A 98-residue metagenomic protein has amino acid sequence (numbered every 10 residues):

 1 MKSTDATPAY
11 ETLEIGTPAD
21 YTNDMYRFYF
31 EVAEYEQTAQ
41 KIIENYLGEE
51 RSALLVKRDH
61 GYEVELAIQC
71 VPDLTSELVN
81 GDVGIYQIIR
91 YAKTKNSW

Functional and structural regions predicted by a protein language model:
K2-E14: A compositional/biophysical signature of low hydrophobicity enriched in polar/charged and small residues
L13-E34: Short glycine-/aliphatic-rich beta-strand segments at the starts of folded cytosolic domains
F30-V32, I42-I43, V56-K57, T94-W98: Accessory recognition modules or surfaces
Y35-Q37, L66-P72: Helix N-cap motif at beta-to-alpha junctions
A39-G48, L74-D82: Short amphipathic alpha-helices in soluble, non-transmembrane regions that often serve as interface/regulatory elements
G48-V56: Short secondary-structure junctions
R58-A67: A generic structural motif
Q69-W98: C-terminal coupling/interaction segments
